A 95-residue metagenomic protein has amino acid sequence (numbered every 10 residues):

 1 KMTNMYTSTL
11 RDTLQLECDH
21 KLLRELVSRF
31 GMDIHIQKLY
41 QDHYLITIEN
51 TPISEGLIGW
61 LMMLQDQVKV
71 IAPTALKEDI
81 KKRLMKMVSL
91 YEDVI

Functional and structural regions predicted by a protein language model:
M2-I95: Polybasic (Lys/Arg-rich)
